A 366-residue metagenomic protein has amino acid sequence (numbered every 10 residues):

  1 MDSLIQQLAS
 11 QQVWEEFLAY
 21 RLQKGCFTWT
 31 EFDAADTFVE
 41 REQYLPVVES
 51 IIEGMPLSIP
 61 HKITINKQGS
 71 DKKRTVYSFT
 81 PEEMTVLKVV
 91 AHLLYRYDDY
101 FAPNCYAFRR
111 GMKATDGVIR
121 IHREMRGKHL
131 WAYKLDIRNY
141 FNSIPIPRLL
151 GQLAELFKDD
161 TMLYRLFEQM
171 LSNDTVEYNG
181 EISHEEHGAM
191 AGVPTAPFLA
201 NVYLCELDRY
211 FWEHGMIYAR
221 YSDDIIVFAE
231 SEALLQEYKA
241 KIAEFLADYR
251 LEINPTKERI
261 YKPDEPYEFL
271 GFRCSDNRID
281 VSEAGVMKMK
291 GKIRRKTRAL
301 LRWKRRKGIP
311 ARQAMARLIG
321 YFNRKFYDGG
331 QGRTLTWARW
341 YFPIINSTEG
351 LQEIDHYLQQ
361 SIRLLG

Functional and structural regions predicted by a protein language model:
M1-A154, Y178, L358-L365: Conserved two-metal-ion catalytic palm core of "right-hand" nucleic acid polymerases, unifying RNA-dependent RNA
S3-L4, A9-F17, Q43-V47, D116 (+12 more regions): Exposed alpha-helical structural elements
F38, F79, G111, G188-A189 (+2 more regions): Conserved phosphate/pyrophosphate-binding and hydrolysis machinery centered on Walker-type P-loop NTPases, extending
V47-I52, I242-A247, M289: Inter-domain linker/hinge segments that demarcate the starts of reverse transcriptase and RNase H-type modules
I63, R120-S222, I226-E252, E258-P266: Conserved polymerase palm-domain catalytic core
K72-T75, P103-N104, L135, E185-V193 (+2 more regions): Glycine- and acidic
M84, K88, G180, H184 (+5 more regions): Right-hand nucleic-acid polymerase module
A102-N104, L251-N254: A short, aromatic/hydrophobic, helix- or strand-capping loop or linear motif that either lines the entrance/gate
